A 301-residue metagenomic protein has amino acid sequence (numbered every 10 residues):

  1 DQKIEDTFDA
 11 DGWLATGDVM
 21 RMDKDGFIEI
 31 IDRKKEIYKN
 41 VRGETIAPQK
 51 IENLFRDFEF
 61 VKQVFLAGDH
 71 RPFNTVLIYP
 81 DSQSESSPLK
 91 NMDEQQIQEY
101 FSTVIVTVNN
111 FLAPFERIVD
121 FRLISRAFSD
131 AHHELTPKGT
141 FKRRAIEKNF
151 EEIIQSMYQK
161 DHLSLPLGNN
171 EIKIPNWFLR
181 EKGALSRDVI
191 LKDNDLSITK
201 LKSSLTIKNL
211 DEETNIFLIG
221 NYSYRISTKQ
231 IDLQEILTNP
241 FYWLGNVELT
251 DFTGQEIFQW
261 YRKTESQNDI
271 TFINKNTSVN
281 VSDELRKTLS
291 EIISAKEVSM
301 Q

Functional and structural regions predicted by a protein language model:
D1-N40: Conserved ATP-binding/catalytic segment of the ANL
V19, D57-Q83: C-terminal boundary motif of the adenylate-forming
R33, D69-F73, E116-I118: Short Gly/Ser/Thr- and Asp/Glu-enriched loop/turn motifs at secondary-structure junctions
E36-Y38, V76-P88, S125-P137: Short, hydrophobic beta-strand segments
F60-Q63, V106-K192, S197, L201-S204 (+1 more regions): Conserved C-terminal "lid"/linker of ANL adenylate-forming enzymes
P88-I97: Acidic-enriched catalytic cores of C-N bond-cleaving enzymes acting on peptides and small amides
